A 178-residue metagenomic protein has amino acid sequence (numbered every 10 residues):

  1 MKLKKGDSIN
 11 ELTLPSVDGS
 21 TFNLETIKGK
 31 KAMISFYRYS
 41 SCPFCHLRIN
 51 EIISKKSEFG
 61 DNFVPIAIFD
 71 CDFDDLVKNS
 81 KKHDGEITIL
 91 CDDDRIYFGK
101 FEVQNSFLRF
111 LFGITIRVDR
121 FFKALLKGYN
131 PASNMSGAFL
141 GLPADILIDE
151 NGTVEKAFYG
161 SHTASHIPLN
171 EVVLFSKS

Functional and structural regions predicted by a protein language model:
M1-E25: N-terminal "domain-start" segment that seeds a small globular fold
I9-N10, M33, L142-A144: Short loop/turn microsegments at loop-to-beta-strand junctions
L24-I53: Short active-site neighborhood of thiol/selenol oxidoreductases, capturing the structured segment around
Y37, F69, D149: Short beta-strand/turn micro-motifs composed of small residues that flank or help shape donor/cofactor-binding pockets
H46-L47, K78, I167-N170: Generic recognition of short, well-ordered alpha-helical segments
R48-K100: Structural microenvironment flanking redox-active thiols in thiol-disulfide oxidoreductases
D92-T163: Thiol/selenol-based redox catalytic cores and closely related redox-interacting motifs
T163-S178: A short, polar/charged loop-to-alpha-helix boundary motif
